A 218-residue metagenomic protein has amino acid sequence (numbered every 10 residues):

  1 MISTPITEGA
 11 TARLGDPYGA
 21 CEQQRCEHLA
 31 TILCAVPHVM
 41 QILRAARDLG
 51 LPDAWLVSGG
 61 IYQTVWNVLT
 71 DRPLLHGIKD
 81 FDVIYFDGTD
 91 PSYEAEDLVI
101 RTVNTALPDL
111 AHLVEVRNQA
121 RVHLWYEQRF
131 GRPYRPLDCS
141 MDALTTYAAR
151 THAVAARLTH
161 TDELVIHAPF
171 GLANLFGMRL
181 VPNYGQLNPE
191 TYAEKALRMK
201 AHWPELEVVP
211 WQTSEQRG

Functional and structural regions predicted by a protein language model:
I2-G218: Catalytic cores of the polymerase beta-like nucleotidyltransferase superfamily and closely associated nucleotide
